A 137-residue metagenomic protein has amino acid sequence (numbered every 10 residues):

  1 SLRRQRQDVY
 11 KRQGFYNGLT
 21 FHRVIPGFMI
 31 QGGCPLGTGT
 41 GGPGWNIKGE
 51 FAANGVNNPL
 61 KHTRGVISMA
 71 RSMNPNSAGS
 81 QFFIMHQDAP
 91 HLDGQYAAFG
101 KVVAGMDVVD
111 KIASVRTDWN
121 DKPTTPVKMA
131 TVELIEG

Functional and structural regions predicted by a protein language model:
R3-R6: Positively charged, low-complexity/disordered segments
D8-G137: Cyclophilin-like peptidyl-prolyl cis-trans isomerases
